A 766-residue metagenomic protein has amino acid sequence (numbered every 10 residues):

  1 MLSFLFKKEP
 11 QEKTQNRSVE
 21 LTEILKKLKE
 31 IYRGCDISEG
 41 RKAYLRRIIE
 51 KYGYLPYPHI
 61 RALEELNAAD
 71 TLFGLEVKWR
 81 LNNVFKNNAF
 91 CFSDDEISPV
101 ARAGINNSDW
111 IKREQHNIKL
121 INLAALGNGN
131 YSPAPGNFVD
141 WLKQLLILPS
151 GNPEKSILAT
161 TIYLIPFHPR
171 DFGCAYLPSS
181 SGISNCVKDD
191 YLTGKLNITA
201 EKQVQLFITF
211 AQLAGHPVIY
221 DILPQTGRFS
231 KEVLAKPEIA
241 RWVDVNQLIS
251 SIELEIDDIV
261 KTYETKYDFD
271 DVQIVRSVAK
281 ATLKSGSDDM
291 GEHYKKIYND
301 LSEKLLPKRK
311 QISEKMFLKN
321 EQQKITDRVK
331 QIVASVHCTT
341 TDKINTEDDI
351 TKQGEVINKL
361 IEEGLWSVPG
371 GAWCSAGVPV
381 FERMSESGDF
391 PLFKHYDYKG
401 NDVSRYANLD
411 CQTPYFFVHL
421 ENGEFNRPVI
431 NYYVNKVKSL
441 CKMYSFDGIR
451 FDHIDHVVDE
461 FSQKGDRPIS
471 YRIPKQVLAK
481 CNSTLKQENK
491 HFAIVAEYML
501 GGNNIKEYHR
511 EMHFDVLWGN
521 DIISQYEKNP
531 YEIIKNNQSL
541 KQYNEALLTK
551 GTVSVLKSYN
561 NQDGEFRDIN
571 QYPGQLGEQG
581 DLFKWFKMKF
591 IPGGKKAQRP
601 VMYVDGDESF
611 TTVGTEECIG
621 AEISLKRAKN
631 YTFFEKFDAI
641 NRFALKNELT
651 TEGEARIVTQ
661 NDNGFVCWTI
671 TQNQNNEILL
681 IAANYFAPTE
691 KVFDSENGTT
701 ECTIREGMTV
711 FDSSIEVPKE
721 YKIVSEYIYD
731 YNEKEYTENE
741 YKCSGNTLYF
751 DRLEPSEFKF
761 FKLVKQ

Functional and structural regions predicted by a protein language model:
L2-F6, P10-P217, Q225-N431, S695-E696 (+3 more regions): N-terminal structural segment of carbohydrate-active enzymes
K119-I121, I162-L164, V218-Y220, I449 (+3 more regions): Hydrophobic faces of well-ordered beta-strands that scaffold small-molecule active sites in alpha/beta enzyme cores
N130-A134, Y191-N197, D459-R472, Y572-L576 (+1 more regions): Short, flexible/disordered intra-domain loops and linkers
T209, Y220, Q225-E253, H453-Y526 (+2 more regions): Aromatic- and carboxylate-enriched substrate-binding clefts and catalytic-loop regions of carbohydrate-active enzymes
Y298-M316, I325, L420-G502: Active-site neighborhood of glycoside hydrolase catalytic domains
E321-W373, H491-A621, Y685-F686: Conserved alpha/beta catalytic core and glycan-binding cleft of carbohydrate-active enzymes
K589-K595, D607, G614-N661: Aromatic- and carboxylate-lined catalytic core of secreted/periplasmic carbohydrate-active enzymes
V658-V717, E757-K759: Carbohydrate-binding surface patches
